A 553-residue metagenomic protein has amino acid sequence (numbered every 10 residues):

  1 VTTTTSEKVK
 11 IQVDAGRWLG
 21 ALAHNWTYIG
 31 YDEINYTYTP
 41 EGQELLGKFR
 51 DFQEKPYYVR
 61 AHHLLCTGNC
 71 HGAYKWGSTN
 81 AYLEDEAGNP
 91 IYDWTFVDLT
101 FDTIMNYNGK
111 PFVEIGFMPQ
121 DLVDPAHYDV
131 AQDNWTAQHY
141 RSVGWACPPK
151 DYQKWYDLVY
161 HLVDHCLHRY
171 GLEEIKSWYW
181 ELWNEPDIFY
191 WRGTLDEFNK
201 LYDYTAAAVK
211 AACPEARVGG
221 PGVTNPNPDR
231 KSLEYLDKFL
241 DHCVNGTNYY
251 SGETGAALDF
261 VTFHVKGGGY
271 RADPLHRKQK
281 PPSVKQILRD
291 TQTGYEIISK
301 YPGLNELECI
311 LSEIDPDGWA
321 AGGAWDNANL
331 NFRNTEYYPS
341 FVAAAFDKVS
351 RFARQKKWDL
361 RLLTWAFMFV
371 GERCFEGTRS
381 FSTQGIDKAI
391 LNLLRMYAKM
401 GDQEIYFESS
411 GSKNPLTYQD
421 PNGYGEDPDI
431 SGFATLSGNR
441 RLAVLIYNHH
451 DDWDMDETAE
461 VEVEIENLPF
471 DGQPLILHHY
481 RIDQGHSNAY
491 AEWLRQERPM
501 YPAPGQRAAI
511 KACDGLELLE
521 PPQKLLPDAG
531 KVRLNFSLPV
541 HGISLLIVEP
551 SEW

Functional and structural regions predicted by a protein language model:
V1-Y179, L195-P226, A256-A257, K300-E306 (+4 more regions): Non-catalytic accessory regions flanking glycosidase/transglycosidase catalytic cores in CAZymes
Y36, L65-G68, Q120, W183-F189 (+3 more regions): Conserved radical SAM core fold
S78-A81, N184-P186, A324-W325: A short alpha-helix capping/helix-coil boundary motif
D85, V143-C147, Y190, L275 (+2 more regions): Short amphipathic alpha-helical segments at helix-loop
W178-N184, S312: Short, conserved phosphate-binding/catalytic loop or strand-edge motifs used in phosphoryl-/nucleotidyl-transfer
L195-L360, E372-R373, K413-Y418: Noncatalytic carbohydrate-binding groove/subsite architecture in carbohydrate-active enzymes
M368: Extracytoplasmic catalytic-loop and juxtamembrane helix elements of membrane-embedded, polyprenol/dolichol-linked
